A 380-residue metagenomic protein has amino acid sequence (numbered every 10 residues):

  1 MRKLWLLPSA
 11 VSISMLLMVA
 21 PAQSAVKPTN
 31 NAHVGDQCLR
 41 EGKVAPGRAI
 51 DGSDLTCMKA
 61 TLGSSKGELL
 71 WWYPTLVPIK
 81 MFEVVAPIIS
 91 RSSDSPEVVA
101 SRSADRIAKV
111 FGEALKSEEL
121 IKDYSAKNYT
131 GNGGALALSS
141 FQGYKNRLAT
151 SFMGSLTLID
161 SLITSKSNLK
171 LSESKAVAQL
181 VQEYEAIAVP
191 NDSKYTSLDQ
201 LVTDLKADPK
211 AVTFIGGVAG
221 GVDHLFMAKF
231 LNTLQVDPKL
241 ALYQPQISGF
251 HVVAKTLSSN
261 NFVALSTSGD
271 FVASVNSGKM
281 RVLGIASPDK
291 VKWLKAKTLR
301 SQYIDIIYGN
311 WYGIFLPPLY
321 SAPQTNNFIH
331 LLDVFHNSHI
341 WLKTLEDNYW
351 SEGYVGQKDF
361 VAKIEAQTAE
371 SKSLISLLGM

Functional and structural regions predicted by a protein language model:
P8-L17: Bacterial N-terminal signal peptides
V19-P21: N-terminal signal peptide c-region/cleavage motif recognized by signal peptidases
S24-L76: Tryptophan-rich substrate-binding surfaces of secreted polymer-degrading and adhesive proteins
L70-E173, A219, D223, Q235-L265 (+2 more regions): N-terminal (or domain-start) structured segment
T75-F82, A114-E118, S140-A149, S161-H251 (+2 more regions): Hinge/capping helix and adjacent helix->loop/strand transition within the periplasmic-binding protein
M153-S167, A228-V236, S258-A296, L342 (+1 more regions): A ligand-binding cleft/hinge motif common to bilobed small-molecule-binding domains
D270-N337, A366-A369: C-terminal lobe and pocket-closing loops of periplasmic/extracytoplasmic Venus-flytrap solute-binding proteins
G356-M380: Extracellular/periplasmic bilobal clamshell ligand-binding domains
